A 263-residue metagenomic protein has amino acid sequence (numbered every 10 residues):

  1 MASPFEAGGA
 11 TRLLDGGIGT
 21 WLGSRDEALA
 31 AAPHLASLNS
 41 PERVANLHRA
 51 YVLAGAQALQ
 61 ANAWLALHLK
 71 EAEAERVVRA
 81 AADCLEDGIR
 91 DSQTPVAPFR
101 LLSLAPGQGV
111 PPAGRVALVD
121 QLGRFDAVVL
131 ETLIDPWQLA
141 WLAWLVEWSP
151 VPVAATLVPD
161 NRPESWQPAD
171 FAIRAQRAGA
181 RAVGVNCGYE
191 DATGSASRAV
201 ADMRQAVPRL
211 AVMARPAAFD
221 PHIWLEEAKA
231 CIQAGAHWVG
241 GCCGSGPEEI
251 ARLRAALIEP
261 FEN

Functional and structural regions predicted by a protein language model:
M1-N263: Domain-level signal for soluble alpha/beta catalytic cores
